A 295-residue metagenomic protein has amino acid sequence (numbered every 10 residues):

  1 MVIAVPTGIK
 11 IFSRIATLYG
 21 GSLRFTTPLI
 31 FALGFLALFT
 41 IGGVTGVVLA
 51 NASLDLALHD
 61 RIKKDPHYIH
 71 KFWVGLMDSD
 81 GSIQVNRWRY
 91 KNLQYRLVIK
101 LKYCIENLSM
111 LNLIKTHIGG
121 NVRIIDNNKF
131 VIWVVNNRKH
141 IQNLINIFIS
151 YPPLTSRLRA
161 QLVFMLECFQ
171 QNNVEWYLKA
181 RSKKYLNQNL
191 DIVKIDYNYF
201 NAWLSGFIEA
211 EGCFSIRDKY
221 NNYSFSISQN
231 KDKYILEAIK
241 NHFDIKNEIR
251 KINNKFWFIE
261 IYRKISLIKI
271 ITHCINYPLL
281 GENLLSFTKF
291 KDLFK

Functional and structural regions predicted by a protein language model:
M1-A57, K63: Membrane-embedded and interfacial regions of multi-pass energy-transducing membrane proteins
L58-K295: Internal intein/HINT superfamily modules and their associated LAGLIDADG
